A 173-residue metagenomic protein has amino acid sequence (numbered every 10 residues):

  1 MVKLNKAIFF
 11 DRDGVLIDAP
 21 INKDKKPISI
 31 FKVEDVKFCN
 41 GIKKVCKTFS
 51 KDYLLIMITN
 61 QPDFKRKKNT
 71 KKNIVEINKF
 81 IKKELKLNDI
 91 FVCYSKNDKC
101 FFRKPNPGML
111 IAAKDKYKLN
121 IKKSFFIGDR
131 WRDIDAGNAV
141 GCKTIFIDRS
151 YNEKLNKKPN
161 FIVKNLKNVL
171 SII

Functional and structural regions predicted by a protein language model:
M1-L55: Active-site neighborhood of HAD-like aspartate-dependent phosphohydrolases
V2-L4, K72-V75, K79-D89, K99-F126 (+1 more regions): Asp-based, Mg2+/Mn2+-dependent phosphohydrolase catalytic module
F10-R12, T59, G128-D129: Active-site flanking residues adjacent to catalytic metal/cofactor-binding acidic residues
V15, P62-D63, R132, N152: Short, solvent-exposed loop/turn segments at secondary-structure junctions
I17-A19, D24, R66, D135 (+1 more regions): Conserved protein kinase catalytic core
D18-P20, Y94, D148: Residue-level signal for short segments within beta-strands and strand-turn junctions of well-structured beta-sheet
F31-C39, K67-I74, R103, P159: Flexible, glycine- and charge-enriched loops at secondary-structure boundaries
I42-I74, N78, L87-D98, G137: Substrate-recognition element of Asp-dependent hydrolases with the DxDx(T/V) motif
